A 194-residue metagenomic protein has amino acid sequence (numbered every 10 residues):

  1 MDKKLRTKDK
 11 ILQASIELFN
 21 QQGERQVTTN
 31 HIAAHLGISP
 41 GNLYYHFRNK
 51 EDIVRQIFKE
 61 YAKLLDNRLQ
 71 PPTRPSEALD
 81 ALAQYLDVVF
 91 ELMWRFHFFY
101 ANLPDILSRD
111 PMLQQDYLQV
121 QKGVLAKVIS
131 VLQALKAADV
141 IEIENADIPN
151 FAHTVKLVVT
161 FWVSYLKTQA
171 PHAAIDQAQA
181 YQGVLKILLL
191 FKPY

Functional and structural regions predicted by a protein language model:
K4, K59-L65: Short, basic, alpha-helical segments at the C-terminal edge of helix-turn-helix-like DNA-binding modules
T7, I11-A14, F151: N-terminal positioning helix adjacent to the helix-turn-helix/winged-helix DNA-binding module
K10, L18-D52, Q56: Helix-turn-helix
E60, A81, V88, R95 (+5 more regions): Charged, amphipathic alpha-helical oligomerization/scaffolding segments
Q70-F98: Hydrophobic alpha-helical connector segments
M93-Q115, I129-Q133: Amphipathic alpha-helical segments used for helix-helix packing
G123-F151, Y165-I175: Hydrophobic alpha-helical bundle segments that form small-molecule/ligand-binding pockets
H153, S164, T168-Y194: C-terminal peripheral helix-coil segments that are non-catalytic and often amphipathic
